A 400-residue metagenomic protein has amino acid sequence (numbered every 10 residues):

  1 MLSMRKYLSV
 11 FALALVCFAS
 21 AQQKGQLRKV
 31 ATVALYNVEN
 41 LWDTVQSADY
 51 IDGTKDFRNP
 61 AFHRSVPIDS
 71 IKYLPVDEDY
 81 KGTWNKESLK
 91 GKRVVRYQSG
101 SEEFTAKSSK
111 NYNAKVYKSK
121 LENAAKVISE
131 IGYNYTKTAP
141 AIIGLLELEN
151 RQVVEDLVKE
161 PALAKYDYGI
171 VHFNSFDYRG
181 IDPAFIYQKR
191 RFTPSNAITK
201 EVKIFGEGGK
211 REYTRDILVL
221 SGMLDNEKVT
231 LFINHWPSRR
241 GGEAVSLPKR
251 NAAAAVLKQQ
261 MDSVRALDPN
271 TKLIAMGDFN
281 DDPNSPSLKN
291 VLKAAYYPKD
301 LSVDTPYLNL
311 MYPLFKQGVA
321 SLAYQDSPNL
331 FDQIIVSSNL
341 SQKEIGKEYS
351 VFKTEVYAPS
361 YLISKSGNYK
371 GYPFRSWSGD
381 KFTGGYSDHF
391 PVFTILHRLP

Functional and structural regions predicted by a protein language model:
M1-R28: Bacterial Sec-dependent N-terminal signal peptides
Q22-E160, V171-Y178, L362-K370, H397-P400: N-terminal, active-site-proximal structural segment of metallo-dependent hydrolase catalytic domains
Q22-G25, T32, E212, Q259-L273 (+1 more regions): Metal-dependent phosphoester-hydrolase catalytic domains
Y36-E39, L146-E149, H172-F176, Q188-K189 (+5 more regions): Active-site-proximal beta-strand/loop segments in catalytic clefts of secreted hydrolases
W42-V45, Q152-E155, R179-D182, R240-E243 (+2 more regions): Extracytoplasmic/secreted cell-surface and envelope-processing proteins
D52, I143, E160-P161, I170-N174 (+1 more regions): Extracytoplasmic, non-cytosolic globular domains
A106-K118, A139-L145, H172-F173, G206-G208 (+4 more regions): Second-shell loop/turn segments in exported
G144-K228, W236: Structured beta-strand-rich core segments of catalytic domains in phosphoester-bond hydrolases
